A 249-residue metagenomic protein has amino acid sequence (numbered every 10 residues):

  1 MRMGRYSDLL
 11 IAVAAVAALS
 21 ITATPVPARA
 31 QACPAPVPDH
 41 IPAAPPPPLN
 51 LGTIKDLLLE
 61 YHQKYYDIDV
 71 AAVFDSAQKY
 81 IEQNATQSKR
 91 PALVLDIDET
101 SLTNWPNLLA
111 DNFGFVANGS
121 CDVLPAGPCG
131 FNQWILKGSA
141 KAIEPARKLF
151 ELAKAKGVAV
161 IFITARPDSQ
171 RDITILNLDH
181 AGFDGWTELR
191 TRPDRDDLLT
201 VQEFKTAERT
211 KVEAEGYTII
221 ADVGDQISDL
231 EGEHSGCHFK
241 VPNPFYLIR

Functional and structural regions predicted by a protein language model:
M1-S7: N-terminal secretory signal peptides that target proteins for export/translocation
G4, V13, L19, A23-L95: Non-catalytic pre-domain segments flanking phosphatase-related domains
V37, K156-V158, P167-R249: C-terminal cap/substrate-recognition subdomain and adjoining C-terminal extension of metal-dependent phosphatase-like
L95-I97, V223-G224: Active-site flanking residues adjacent to catalytic metal/cofactor-binding acidic residues
N104-L109: Short beta->alpha transition motifs characteristic of CBS
D111-W134: A solvent-exposed, charged loop/short amphipathic helix patch at secondary-structure junctions
P128, N132-I161, D168-S169: Short, acidic loop-to-helix structural element flanking the phosphoryl-transfer center in phosphate-processing enzymes
